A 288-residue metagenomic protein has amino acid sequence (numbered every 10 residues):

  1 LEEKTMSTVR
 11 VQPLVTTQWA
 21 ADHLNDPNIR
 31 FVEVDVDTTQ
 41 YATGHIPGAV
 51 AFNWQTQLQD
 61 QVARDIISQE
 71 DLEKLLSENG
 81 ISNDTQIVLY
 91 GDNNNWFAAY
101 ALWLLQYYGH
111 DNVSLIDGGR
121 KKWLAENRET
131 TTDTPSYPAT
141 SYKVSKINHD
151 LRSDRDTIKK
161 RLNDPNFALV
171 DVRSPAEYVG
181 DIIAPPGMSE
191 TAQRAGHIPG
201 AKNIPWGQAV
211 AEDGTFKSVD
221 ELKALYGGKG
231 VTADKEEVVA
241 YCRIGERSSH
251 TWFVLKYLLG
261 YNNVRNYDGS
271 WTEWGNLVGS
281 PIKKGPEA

Functional and structural regions predicted by a protein language model:
E2-T39, R120-Q193, I282, E287-A288: Flexible, polar/low-complexity N-terminal or interdomain linker segments that lie immediately upstream of folded
Y41-G48, L102: Glycine-rich loop at the start of a catalytic domain that most often binds anionic cofactors/ligands
T43, A125, N276: Phosphate-coordinating loops and pocket residues in cytosolic domains that bind phosphorylated ligands
T56-I87, K202-E237: Helix-loop module immediately N-terminal to the HCX5R catalytic loop in PTP-like cysteine phosphatase domains
I66-F167, D181-I182, G196, R243 (+2 more regions): Thiolate-centered catalytic microenvironments shared by cysteine-dependent enzyme domains
L169-L225: A mid-sequence, solvent-exposed acidic-amphipathic segment
N262-A288: Cysteine-dependent PTP/DSP-like catalytic domain, specifically the C-terminal lobe
